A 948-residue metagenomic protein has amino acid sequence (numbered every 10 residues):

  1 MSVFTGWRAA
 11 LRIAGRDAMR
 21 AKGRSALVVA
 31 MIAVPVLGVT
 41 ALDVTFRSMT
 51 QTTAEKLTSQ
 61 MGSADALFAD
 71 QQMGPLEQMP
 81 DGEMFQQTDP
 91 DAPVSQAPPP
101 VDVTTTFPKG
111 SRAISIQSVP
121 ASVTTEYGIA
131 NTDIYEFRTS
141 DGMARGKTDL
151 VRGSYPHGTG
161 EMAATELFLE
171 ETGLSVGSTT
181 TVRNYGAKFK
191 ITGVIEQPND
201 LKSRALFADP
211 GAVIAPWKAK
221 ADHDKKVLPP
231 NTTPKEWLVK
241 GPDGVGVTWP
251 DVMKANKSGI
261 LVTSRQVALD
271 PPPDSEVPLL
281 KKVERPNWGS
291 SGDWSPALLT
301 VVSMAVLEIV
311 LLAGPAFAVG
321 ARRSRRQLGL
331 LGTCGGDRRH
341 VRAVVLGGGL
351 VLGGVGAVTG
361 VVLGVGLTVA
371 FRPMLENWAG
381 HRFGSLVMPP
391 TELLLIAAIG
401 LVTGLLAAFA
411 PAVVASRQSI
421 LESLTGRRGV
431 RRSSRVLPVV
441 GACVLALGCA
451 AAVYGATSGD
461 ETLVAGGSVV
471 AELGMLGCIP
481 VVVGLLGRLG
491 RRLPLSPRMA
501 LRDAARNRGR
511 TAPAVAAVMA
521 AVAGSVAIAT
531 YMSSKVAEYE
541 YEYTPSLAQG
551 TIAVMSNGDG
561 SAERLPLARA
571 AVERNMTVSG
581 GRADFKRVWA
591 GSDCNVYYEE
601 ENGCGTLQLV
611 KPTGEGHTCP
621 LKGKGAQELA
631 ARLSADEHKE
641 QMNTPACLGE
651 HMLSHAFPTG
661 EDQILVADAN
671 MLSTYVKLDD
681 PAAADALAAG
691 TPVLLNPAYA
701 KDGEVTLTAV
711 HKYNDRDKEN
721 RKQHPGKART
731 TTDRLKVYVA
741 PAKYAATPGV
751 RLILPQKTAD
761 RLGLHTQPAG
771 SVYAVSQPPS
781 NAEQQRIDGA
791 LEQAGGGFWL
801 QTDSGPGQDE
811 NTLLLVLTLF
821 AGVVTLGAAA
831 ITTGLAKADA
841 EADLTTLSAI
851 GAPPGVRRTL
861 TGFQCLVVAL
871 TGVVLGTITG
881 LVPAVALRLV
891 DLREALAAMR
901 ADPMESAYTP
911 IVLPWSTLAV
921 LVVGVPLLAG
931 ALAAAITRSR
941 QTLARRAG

Functional and structural regions predicted by a protein language model:
M1-R12, L486-R498, G948: Short, membrane-interfacial amphipathic segments enriched in basic
S2-A313, V319-R322, R339, V344 (+13 more regions): Membrane transport/envelope proteins' first extracytoplasmic loop
I13, D17, A21, L311-G353 (+3 more regions): Interfacial "coupling" helices/loops that link adjacent transmembrane helices in transporter permeases
G23-S48, Q71, A442-A446, G509-K535 (+1 more regions): Short, strongly hydrophobic transmembrane alpha-helices
D43, V94-G158, Y185, T192-V194 (+2 more regions): The feature marks short, hydrophobic/small-residue-biased sequence motifs that occur predominantly
D293-A297, W378-L406, G429-L445, D809-L813 (+4 more regions): Conserved transmembrane alpha-helices of multi-pass membrane proteins, especially helix-helix packing segments enriched
R342-L495: Hydrophobic alpha-helical segments
V361-E392, A452-L463, T877-V925, A934-A947: Short helix-loop junctions at transmembrane helix boundaries
